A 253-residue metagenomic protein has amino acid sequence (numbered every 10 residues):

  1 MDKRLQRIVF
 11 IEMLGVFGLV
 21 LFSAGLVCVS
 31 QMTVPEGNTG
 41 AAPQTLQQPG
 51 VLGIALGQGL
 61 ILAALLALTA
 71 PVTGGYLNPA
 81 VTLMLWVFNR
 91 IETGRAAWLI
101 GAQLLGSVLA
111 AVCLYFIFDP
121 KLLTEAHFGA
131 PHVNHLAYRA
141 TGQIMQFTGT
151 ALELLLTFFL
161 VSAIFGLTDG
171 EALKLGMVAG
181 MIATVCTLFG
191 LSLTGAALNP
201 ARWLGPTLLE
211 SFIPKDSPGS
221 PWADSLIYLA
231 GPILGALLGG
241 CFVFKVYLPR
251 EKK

Functional and structural regions predicted by a protein language model:
M1-K253: Membrane-interface helix-loop junctions and terminal tails of multi-pass membrane proteins
